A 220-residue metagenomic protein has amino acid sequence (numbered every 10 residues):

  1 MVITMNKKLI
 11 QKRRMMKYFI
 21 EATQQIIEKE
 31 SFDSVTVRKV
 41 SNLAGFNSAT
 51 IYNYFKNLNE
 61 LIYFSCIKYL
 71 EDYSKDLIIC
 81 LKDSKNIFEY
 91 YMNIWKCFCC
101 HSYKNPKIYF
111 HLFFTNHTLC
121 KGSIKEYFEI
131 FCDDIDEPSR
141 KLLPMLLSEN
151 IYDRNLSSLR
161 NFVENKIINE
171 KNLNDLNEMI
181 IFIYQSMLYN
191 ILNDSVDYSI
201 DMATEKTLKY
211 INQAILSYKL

Functional and structural regions predicted by a protein language model:
M1-L43: Basic, helix-initiating cap at the start of DNA-binding domains
V2, E149-N165, N169, L173-L220: C-terminal peripheral helix-coil segments that are non-catalytic and often amphipathic
R13-Q24, D33, Y54-K82, M92: An amphipathic alpha-helix adjacent to DNA-recognition modules
T36, F110-F113, K121, K171 (+1 more regions): Short, hydrophobic secondary-structure boundary micro-motifs
A44-F55: Short hydrophobic/aromatic patch on the recognition helix
I79-H111: Hydrophobic alpha-helical connector segments
N93, T118-N165: Amphipathic alpha-helical packing segments from all-alpha helical-bundle domains
